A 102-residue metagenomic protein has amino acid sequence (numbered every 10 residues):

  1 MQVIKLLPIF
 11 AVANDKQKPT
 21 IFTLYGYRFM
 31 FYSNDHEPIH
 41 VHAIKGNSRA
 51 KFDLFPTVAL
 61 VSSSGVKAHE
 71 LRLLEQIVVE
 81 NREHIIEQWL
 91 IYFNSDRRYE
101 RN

Functional and structural regions predicted by a protein language model:
I4, P38, H42-I44, E83 (+1 more regions): Compositionally biased, intrinsically disordered low-complexity segments enriched in polar/proline residues
K5-I9: Short, positively charged and aromatic/hydrophobic N-terminal segments
F10-A43: N-terminal first-folded block
I21, A59-S63, N81, R98: Generic preference for hydrophobic/aromatic residues in regular secondary structure cores
Y27-Y32, F52, W89-F93: Aromatic side chains
Y32-A68: A short, structured beta-strand/loop element
R72-N102: C-terminal structural segments of small proteins and small subunits
